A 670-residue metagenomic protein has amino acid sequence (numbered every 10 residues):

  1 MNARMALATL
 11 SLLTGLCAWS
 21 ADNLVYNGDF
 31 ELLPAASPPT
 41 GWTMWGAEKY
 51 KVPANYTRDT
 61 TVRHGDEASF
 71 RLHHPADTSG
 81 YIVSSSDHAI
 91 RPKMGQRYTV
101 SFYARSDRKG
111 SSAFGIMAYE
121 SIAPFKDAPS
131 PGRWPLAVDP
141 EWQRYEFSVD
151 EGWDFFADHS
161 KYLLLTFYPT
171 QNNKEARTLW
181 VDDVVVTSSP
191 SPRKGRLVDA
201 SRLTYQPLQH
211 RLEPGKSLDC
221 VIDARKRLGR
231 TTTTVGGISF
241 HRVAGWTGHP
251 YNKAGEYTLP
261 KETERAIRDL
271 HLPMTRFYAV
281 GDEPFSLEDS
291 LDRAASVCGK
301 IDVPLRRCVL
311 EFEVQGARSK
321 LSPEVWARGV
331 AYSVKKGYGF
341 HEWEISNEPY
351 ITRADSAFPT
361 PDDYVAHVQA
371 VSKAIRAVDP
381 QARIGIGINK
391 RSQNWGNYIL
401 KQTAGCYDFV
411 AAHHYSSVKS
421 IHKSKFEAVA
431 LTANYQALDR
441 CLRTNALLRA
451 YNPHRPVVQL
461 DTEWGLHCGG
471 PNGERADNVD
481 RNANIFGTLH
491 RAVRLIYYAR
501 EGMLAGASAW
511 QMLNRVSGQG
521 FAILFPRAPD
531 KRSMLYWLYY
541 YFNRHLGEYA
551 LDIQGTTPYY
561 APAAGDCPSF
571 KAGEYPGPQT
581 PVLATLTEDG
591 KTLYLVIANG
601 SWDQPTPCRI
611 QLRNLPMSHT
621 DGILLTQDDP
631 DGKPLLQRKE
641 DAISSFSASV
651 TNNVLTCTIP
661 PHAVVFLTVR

Functional and structural regions predicted by a protein language model:
A8-C17: Bacterial N-terminal signal peptides
W19-R211, V221, E588, D641 (+1 more regions): Extracellular and organelle-lumenal recognition/adhesion modules and their flexible linkers in secreted
F30, L197-D408, H413-S417: N-terminal catalytic cores of secreted or lumenal carbohydrate-active enzymes
Q143-F147, N653-L655, V665: Short strand-edge motifs at loop-to-beta-strand transitions and within beta-strands of extracellular beta-rich domains
W326, P361-R494, E501, P562-K571: Noncatalytic carbohydrate-binding groove/subsite architecture in carbohydrate-active enzymes
V330, L615-I659: Acidic, Ser/Thr/Pro-rich beta/coil linker or hinge segments at domain junctions
D461-P581: Aromatic/acidic polysaccharide-binding cleft in carbohydrate-active enzymes
A572-M617, G622-L625, H662-T668: Carbohydrate-binding surface patches
